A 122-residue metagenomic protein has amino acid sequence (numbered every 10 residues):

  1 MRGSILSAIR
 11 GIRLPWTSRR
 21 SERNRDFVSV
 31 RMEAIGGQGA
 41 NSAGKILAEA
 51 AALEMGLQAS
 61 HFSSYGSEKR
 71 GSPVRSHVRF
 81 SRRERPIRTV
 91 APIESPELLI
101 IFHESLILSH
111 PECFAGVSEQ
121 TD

Functional and structural regions predicted by a protein language model:
R2-D122: Active-site cofactor/cluster-binding pocket
